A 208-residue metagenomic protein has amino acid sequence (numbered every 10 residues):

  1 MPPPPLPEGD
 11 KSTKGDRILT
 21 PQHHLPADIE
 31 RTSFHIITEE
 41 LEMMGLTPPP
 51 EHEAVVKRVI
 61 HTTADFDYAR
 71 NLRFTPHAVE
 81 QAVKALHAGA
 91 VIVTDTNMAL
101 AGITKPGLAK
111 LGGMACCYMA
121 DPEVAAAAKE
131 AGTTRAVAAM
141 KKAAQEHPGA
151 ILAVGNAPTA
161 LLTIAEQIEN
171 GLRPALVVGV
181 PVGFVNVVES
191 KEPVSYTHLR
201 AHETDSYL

Functional and structural regions predicted by a protein language model:
I18-V91: Electropositive, gly/pro-rich neighborhoods at or near active sites that engage anionic ligands
A78-V79, V83-L86, V93-P106, G113-Y118: Active-site cofactor/substrate anionic-group-binding motifs, chiefly glycine- and Lys/Arg-rich phosphate-binding loops
A90, T94-K105, K141, A153-V154 (+1 more regions): Internal active-site segments that recognize and position negatively charged phosphoryl groups and nucleotide moieties
I92-T94, C117, A153-V154, V178 (+1 more regions): General beta-strand structural signal in soluble alpha/beta enzymes
L108-E146: Long, charge-dense
T134-S190: Long, charge-patterned amphipathic alpha-helical coiled-coil/hairpin "stalk" segments used as oligomerization
T197-T204: Conserved small/polar residues in nucleotide/adenosyl-binding loops
